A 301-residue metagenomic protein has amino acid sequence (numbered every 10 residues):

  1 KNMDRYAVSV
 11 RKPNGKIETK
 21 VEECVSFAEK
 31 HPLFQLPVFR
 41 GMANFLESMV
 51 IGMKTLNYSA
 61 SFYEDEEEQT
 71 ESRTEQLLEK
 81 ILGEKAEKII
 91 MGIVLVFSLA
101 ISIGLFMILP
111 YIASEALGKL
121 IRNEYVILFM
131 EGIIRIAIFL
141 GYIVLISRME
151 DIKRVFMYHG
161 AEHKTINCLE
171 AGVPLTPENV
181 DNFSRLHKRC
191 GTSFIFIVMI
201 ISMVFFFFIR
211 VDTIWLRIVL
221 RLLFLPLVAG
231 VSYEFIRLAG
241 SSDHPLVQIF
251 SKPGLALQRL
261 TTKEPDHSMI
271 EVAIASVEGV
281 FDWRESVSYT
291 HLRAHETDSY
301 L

Functional and structural regions predicted by a protein language model:
K1-F97, E124-M130, I134, I138-D181 (+1 more regions): Large intracellular
G52, S59, F106, P110 (+7 more regions): Alpha-helical transmembrane segments of polytopic integral membrane proteins, especially the permease/helical cores
E79-E84, S114-F129, R210-I218, S242-Q248: Membrane interface segments of multi-pass transport proteins and intramembrane proteases
V94-L99, I127, E131, R135 (+6 more regions): Pore-lining and gate-forming transmembrane alpha-helices of multi-pass membrane transport proteins
L99-R122, V198-L220, Y233: Juxtamembrane "helix exit" motif at the C-terminal ends of alpha-helical transmembrane segments in multi-pass membrane
E162-E170, V247-E264: Membrane-cytosol interface motif
P177-S193: Membrane interfacial helix-start motif at the N-side
T290-T297: Conserved small/polar residues in nucleotide/adenosyl-binding loops
